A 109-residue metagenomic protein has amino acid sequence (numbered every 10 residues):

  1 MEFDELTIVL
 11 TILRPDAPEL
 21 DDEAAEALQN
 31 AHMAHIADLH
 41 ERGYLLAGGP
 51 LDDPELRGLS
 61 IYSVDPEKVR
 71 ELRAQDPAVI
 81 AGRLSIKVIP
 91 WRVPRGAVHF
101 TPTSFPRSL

Functional and structural regions predicted by a protein language model:
M1-L109: Conserved, structured core segments of small domains
